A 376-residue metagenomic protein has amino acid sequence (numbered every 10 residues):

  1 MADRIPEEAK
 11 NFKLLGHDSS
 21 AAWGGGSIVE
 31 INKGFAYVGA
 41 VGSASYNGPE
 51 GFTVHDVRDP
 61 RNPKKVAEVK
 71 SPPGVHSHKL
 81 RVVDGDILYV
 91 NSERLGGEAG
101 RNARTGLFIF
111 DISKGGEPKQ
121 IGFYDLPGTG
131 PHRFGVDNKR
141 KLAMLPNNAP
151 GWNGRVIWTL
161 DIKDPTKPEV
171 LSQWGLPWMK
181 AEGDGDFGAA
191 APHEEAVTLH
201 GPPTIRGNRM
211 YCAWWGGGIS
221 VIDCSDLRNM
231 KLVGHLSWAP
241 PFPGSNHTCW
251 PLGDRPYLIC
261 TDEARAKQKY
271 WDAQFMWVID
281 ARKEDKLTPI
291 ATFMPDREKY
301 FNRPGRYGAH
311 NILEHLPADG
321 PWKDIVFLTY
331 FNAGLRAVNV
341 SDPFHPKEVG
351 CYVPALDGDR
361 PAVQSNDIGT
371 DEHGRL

Functional and structural regions predicted by a protein language model:
M1-L376: Feature marking well-ordered beta-strand scaffolds used for ligand recognition
